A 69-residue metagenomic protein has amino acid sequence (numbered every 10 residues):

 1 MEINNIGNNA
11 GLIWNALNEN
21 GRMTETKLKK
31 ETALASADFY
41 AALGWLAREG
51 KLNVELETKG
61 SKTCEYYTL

Functional and structural regions predicted by a protein language model:
M1, L12, K29-K30: Short, contiguous strand/loop micro-motifs
I3-A10, T24, L56-L69: Short, cationic-aromatic polyanion-contact patches
N4, A33-L34: Residue-level marker of alpha-helix boundaries and capping positions
A10-L17: Hydrophobic residues on short alpha-helical segments
N18, G44, R48: Residue-level detection of the helix-turn-helix DNA-binding "recognition helix"
R22-E31: Short acidic, hydrophobic short linear motifs in intrinsically disordered regions
L34-W45: Short amphipathic alpha-helical interaction segments
A47-E57: A short, conserved structural fragment
